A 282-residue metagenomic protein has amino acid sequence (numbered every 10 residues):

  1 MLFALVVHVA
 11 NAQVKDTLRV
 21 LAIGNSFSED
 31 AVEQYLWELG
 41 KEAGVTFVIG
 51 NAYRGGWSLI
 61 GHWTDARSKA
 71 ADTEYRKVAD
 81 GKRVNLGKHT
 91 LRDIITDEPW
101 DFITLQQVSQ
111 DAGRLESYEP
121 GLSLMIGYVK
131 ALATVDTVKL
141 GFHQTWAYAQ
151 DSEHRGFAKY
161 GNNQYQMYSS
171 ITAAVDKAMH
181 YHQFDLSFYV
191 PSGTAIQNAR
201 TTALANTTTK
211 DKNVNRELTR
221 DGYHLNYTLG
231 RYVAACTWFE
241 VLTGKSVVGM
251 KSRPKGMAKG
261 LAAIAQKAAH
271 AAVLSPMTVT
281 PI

Functional and structural regions predicted by a protein language model:
M1-Q13: Bacterial Sec-dependent N-terminal signal peptides
Q13-E42, I49, R253, A265 (+1 more regions): N-terminal module-boundary/linker segments of secreted carbohydrate-active enzymes
K15, E42-G44, V135, Q183-F184: Short, well-ordered coil/turn elements that cap or connect secondary structure elements
D16, T209-I282: Conserved catalytic region of serine esterases and O-acyltransferases that act on ester linkages in lipids
R19, D30-E119: Conserved SGNH/GDSL esterase-like catalytic core that processes O-acyl groups on lipids and polysaccharides
F27, R54-G56, A147, I196: Residue-level detector of flexible, active-site-proximal loop/helix-junction positions within diverse enzyme catalytic
G40-G44, A133, L242-S246: A generic secondary-structure signal for well-formed alpha-helical elements
K88-Y227, E240: Alpha-helical cap/lid subdomain in secreted, periplasmic, or secretory-pathway luminal O-acyl-processing enzymes
